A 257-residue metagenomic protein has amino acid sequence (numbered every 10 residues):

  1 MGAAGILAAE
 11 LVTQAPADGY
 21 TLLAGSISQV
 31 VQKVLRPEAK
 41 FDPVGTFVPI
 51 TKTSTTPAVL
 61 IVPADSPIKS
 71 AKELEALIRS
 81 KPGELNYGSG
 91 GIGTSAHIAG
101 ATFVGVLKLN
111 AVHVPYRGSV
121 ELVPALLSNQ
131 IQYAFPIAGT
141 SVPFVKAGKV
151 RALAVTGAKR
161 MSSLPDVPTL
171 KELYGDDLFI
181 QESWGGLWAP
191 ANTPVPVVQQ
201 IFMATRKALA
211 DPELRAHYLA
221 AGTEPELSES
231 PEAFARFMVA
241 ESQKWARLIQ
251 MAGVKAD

Functional and structural regions predicted by a protein language model:
M1-A8, T56, G91-I92, H113-P124 (+2 more regions): Short helix-initiation/N-cap motifs at beta->coil->alpha
A4, L11, P16, S70 (+7 more regions): Conserved functional loop/turn residues at catalytic and ligand-binding sites
I6-A17, A101-V106, V120-Q130, V142-A147 (+1 more regions): Short helices/loops that flank or line small-molecule/ion binding pockets
Q14-G19, V34-E121, Y133, L170-E172 (+1 more regions): Hinge/capping helix and adjacent helix->loop/strand transition within the periplasmic-binding protein
L22-G25, Y116, F135-P136, V155 (+1 more regions): Short beta-strand and adjacent tight-turn residues that come in two discontinuous sequence segments and form the edges
S28-E38, T102-V106, Y133-V167: A ligand-binding cleft/hinge motif common to bilobed small-molecule-binding domains
T55, S141-L209, A240-Q243: C-terminal lobe and pocket-closing loops of periplasmic/extracytoplasmic Venus-flytrap solute-binding proteins
L109, K146, V195-D257: An extracytoplasmic/periplasmic, membrane-proximal ligand-sensing/linker region
